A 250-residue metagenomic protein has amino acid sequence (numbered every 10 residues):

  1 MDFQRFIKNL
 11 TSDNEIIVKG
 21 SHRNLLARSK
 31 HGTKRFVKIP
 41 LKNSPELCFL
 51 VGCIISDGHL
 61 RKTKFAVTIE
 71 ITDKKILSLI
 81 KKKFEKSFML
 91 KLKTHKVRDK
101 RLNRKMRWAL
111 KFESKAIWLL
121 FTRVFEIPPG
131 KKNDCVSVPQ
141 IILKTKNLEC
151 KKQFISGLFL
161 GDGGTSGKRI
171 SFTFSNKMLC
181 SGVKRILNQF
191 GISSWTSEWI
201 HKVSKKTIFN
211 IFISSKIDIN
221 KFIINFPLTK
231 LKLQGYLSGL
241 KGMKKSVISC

Functional and structural regions predicted by a protein language model:
M1-C250: Internal intein/HINT superfamily modules and their associated LAGLIDADG
